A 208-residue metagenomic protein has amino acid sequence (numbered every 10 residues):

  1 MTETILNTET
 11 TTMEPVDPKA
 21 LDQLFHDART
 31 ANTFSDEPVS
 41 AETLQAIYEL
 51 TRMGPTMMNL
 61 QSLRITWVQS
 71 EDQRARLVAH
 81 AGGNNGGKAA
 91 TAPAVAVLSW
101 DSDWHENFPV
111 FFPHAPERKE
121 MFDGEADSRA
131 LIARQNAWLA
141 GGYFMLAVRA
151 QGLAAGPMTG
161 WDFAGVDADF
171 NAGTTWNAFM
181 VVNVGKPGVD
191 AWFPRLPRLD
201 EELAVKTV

Functional and structural regions predicted by a protein language model:
M1-V208: Acidic, surface-exposed loops and disordered segments
